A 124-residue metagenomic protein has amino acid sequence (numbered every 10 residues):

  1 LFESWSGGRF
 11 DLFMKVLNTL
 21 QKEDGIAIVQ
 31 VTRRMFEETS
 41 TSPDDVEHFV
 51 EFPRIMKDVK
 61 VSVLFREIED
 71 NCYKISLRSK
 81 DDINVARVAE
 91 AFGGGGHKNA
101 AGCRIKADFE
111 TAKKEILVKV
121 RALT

Functional and structural regions predicted by a protein language model:
L1-A91, G96-T124: Hydrophobic helix-and-loop "lid/oligomerization" segment in the mid-to-C-terminal part of catalytic domains
